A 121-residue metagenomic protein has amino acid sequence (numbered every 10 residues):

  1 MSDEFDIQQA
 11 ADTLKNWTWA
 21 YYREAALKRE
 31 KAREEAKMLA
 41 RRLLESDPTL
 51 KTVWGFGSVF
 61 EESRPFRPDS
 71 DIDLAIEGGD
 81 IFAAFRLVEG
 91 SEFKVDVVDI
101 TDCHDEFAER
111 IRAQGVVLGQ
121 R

Functional and structural regions predicted by a protein language model:
M1-W54, F60-P68, E77-R121: Catalytic core of pol beta-like nucleotidyltransferases
